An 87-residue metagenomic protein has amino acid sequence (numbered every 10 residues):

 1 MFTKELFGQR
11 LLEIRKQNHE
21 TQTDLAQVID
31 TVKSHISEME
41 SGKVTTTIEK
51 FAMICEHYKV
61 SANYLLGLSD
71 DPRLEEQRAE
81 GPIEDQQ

Functional and structural regions predicted by a protein language model:
M1-Q17: A short, Lys/Arg-rich alpha-helix, primarily the initiator
Q9, E13, Q27, E38 (+1 more regions): DNA-binding alpha-helical recognition surfaces that contact promoter or target DNA
Q9, H19-E20, T46-E49: Residue-level signal for the short linker/turn that defines the boundary of a DNA-recognition helix
H19-S41, M53: Short alpha-helical DNA-recognition segment
D30, E49-Y64: DNA major-groove recognition helix of helix-turn-helix/homeodomain DNA-binding modules
V32, K43, S69-R73: The DNA-recognition helices of helix-turn-helix-type DNA-binding domains
E56, L66-Q87: Short, charged recognition helix plus adjacent turn of helix-turn-helix-like nucleic-acid-binding domains
